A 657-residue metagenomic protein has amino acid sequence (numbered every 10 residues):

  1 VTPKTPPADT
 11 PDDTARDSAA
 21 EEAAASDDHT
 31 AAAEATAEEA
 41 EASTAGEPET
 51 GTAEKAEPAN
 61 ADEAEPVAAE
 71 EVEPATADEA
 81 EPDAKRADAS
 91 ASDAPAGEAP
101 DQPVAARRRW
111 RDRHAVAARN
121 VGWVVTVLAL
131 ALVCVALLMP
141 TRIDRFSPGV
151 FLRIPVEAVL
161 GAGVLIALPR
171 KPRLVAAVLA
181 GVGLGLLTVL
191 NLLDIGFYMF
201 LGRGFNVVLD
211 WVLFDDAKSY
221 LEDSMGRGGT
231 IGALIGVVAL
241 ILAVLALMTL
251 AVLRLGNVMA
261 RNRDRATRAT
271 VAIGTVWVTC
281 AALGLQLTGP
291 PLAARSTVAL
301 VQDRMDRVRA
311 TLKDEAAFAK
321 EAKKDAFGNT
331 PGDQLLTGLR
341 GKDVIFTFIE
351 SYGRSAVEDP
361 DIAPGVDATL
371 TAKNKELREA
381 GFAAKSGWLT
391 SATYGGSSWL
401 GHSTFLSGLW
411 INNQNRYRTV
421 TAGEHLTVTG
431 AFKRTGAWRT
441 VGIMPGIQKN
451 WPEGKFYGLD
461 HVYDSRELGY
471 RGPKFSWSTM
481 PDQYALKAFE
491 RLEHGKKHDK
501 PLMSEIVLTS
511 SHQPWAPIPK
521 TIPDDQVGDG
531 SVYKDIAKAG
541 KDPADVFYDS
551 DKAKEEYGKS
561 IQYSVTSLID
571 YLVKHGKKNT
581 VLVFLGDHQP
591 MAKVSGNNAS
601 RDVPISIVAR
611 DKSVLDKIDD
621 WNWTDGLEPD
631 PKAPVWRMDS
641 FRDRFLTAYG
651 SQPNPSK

Functional and structural regions predicted by a protein language model:
T2-D13, D17, E21, G97-R295: Transmembrane and membrane-interface helices of multi-pass, inner-membrane envelope-modifying transferases
R16, E21-E22, A33-E34, E38-E41 (+6 more regions): Intrinsically disordered, low-complexity segments used as extracellular stalks/linkers and nuclear/regulatory IDRs
S26, G51-T52, P95-P100: Ser/Thr/Pro-rich low-complexity tandem-repeat tracts
M139, F214-S219, L234-V237, T267 (+4 more regions): Ligand-binding pockets and gating/stacking loops
L186, W211-F214, A294, V298-V301 (+6 more regions): Alpha-helix initiation and N-capping motif
G226, W277-Y352, V357-P360, A368: Membrane-interface segments at or immediately adjacent to transmembrane helices that form the boundary between
N329, D333-G338, F346-I349, R354-K657: Solvent-exposed soluble domains appended to multi-pass membrane proteins
